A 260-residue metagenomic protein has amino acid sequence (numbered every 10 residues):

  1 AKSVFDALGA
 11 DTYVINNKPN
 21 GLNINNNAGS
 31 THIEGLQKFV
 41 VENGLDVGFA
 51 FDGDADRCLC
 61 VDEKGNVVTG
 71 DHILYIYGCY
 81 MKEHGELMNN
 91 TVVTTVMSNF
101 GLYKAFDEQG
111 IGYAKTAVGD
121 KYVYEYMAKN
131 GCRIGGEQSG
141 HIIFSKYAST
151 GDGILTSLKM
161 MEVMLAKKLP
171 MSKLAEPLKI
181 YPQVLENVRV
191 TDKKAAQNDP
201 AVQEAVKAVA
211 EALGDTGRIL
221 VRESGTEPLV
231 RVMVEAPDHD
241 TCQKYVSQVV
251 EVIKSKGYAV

Functional and structural regions predicted by a protein language model:
A1-K167, I180: Phosphate-binding chemistry for phosphorylated carbohydrates and sugar-nucleotides
K167-V260: Catalytic-core signal marking the mid-to-C-terminal active-site face
